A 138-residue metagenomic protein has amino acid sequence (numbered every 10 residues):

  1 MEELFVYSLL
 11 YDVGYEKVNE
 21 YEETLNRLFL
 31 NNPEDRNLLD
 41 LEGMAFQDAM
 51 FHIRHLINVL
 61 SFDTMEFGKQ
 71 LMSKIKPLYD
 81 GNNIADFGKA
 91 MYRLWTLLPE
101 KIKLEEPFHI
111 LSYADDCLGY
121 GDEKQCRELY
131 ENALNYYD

Functional and structural regions predicted by a protein language model:
M1-D138: Acidic, Ser/Pro/Thr-rich low-complexity regulatory regions and the short amphipathic helical interaction modules they
